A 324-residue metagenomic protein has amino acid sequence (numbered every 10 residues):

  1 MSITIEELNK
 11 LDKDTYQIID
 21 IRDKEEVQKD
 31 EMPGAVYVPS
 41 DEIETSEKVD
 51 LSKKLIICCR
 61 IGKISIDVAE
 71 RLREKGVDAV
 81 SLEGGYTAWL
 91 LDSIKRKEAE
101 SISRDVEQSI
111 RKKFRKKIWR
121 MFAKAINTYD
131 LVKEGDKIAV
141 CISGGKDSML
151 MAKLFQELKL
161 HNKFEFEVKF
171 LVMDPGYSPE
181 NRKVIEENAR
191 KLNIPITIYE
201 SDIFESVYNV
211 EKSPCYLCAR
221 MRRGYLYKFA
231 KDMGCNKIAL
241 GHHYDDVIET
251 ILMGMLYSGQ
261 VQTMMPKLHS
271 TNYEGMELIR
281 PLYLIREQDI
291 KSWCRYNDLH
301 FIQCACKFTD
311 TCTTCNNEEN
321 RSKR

Functional and structural regions predicted by a protein language model:
M1-N9, K13-Q17, D23-K54, R60-K112: Rhodanese-like catalytic fold shared by cysteine-dependent sulfurtransferases and DSP/PTP-type phosphatases
E31, V68, M151, N181-V184 (+1 more regions): Residues at alpha-helix caps and immediate loop-helix transition turns in enzyme cores, especially N- and C-cap
E31-P33, K75, L192-N193, E274 (+1 more regions): Short, structured coil segments at secondary-structure junctions
Y37, S81, F170, I198-E200 (+1 more regions): A structural preference for short, hydrophobic beta-strand core positions in alpha/beta folds
Y86, V172-P179, K307-C312: Short histidine/acidic/glycine/proline-rich micro-motifs that form metal- and phosphate-coordinating active-site loops
E98-M253, Y257-Q260, M265, Q288-Y296: ATP-dependent adenylation/nucleotidyltransferase module used to activate substrates
E167, D246-R324: Catalytic subdomain that performs nucleotidyl-dependent activation
